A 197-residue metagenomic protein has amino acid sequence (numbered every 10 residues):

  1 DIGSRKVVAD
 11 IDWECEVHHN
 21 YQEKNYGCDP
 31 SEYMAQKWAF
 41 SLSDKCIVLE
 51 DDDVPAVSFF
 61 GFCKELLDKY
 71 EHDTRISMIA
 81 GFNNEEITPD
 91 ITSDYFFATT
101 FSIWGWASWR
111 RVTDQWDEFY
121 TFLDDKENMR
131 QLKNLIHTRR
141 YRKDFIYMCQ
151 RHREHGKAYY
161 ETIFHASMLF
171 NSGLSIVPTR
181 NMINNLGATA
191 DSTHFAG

Functional and structural regions predicted by a protein language model:
D1-V48, D53-G197: An acidic/histidine-cluster motif and surrounding catalytic segment that typifies divalent-metal-assisted enzyme active
